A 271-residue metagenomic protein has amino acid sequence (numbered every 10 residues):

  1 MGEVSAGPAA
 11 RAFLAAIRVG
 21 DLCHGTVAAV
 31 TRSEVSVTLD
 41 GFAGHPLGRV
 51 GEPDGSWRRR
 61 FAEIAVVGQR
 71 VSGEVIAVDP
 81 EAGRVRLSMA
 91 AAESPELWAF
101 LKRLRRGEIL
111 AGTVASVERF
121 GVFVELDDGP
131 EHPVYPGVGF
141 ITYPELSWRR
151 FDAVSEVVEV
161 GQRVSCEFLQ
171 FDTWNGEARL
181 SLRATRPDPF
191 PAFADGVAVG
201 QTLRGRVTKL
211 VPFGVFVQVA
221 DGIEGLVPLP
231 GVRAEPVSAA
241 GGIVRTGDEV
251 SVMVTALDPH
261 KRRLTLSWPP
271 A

Functional and structural regions predicted by a protein language model:
M1-A271: Single-stranded RNA-binding regions, centering on S1/OB-family and related RNA-binding modules
